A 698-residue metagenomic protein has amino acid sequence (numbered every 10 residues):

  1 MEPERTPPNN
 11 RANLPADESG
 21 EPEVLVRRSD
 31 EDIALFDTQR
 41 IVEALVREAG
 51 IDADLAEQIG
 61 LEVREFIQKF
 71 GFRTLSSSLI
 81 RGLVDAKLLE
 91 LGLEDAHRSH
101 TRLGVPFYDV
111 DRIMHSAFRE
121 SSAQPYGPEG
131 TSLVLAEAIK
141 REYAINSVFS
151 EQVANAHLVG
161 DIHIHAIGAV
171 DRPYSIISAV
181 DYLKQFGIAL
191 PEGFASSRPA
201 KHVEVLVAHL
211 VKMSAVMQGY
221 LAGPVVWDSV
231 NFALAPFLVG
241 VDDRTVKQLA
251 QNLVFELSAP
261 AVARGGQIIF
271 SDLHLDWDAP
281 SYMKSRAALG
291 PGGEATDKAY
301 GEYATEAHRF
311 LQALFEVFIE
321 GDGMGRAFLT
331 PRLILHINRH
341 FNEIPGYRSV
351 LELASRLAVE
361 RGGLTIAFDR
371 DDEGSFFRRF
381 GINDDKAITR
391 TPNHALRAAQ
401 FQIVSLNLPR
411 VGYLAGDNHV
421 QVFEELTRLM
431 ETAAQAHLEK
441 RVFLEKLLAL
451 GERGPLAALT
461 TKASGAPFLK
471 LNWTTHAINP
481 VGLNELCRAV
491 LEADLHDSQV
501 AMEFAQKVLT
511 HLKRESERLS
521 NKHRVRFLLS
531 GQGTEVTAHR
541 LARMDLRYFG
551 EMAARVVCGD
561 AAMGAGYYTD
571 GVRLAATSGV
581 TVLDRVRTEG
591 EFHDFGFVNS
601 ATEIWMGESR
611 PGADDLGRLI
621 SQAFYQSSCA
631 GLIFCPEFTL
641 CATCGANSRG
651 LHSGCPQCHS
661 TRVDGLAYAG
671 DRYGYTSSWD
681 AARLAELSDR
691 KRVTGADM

Functional and structural regions predicted by a protein language model:
E2-A117, A685-R692, D697-M698: Charged, amphipathic alpha-helical regulatory modules used for macromolecular assembly or allosteric control
P22-V24, E65-G71, P236, L275 (+2 more regions): Short, hydrophobic beta-strand segments
D37, I41, V226, N479-L483 (+1 more regions): Catalytic-loop motifs flanking and including active-site residues across diverse enzymes
M114-N472, A493, S498-P656, S660-D664: Conserved catalytic cores of very large enzyme subunits
F232, H476-A489, T510, Y668: Contiguous, well-ordered alpha-helical segments that form the cores/surfaces of helical PPI scaffolds
F468, N472, I478-N479, R683: Core of folded catalytic or high-affinity ligand/protein-binding domains in predominantly eukaryotic proteins
Q657-M698: Long, charge-rich boundary regions
